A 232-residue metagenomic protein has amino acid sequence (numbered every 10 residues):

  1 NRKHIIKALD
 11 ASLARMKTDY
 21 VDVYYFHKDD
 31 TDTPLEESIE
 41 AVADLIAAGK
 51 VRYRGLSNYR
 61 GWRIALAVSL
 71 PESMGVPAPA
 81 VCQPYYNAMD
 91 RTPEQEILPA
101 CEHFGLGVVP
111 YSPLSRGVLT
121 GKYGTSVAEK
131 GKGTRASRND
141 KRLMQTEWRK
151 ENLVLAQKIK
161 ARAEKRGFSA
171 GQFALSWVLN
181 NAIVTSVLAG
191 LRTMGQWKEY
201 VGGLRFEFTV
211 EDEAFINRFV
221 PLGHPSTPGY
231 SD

Functional and structural regions predicted by a protein language model:
N1, P71-G75, L98-A100, T125-K130 (+1 more regions): Short, hinge-like loop/turn segments at secondary-structure boundaries
N1-E96: Glycine/proline-rich, positively charged, aromatic-decorated active-site loop/lid region on the catalytic face
A8-S12, S38, R63, N152-R162 (+1 more regions): Alpha-helical packing segments of well-folded alpha/beta enzyme cores
S12, V21, P34, R54 (+7 more regions): Conserved, mostly hydrophobic/aromatic
A48-G49, F104, R166: Helix C-cap/helix->beta junction micro-motif
R60, Y86-D90, S112-L119, W177 (+1 more regions): Glycine-rich beta-alpha junction loops
P93-T134, S169: Aromatic-lined glycan-binding groove of carbohydrate-active enzymes
V127-K165, N180-T185, R192-D232: Terminal-tail/helix-coil boundary detector
